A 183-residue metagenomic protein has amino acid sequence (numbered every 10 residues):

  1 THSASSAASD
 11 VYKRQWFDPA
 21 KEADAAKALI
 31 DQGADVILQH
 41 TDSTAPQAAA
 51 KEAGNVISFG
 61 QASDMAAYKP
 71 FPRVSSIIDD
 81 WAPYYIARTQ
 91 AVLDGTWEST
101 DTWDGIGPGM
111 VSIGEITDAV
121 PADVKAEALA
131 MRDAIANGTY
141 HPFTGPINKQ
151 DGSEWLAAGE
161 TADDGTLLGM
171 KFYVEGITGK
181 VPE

Functional and structural regions predicted by a protein language model:
T1-Y12: Short, small-residue-biased leader/transition segments that mark boundaries at the very start of proteins
K13-A28: Structural motif
K13-F17, D42-P46, S63-Y68, E98 (+1 more regions): Solvent-exposed loop/turn segments at secondary-structure junctions within structured extracellular/periplasmic domains
Q32-T41, F59-Q61: Periplasmic-binding protein-like
A53-K125: Extracellular/periplasmic periplasmic-binding protein-like sensory domains
W97-E183: Segments of small-molecule ligand-sensing domains
